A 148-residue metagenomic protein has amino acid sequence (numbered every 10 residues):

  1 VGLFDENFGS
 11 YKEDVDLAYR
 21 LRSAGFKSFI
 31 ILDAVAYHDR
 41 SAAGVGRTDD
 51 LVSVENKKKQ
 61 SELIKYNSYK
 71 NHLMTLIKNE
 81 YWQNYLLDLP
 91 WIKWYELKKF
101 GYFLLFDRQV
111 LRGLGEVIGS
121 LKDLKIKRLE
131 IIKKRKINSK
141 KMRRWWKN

Functional and structural regions predicted by a protein language model:
V1-A42: A short, conserved alpha-helix in the catalytic core of glycosyltransferases
G9, Q60, Y102: Conserved aromatic-histidine-acidic binding/catalytic patches
S10-E13, S68, K93: Hydrophobic transmembrane-helix microenvironments that flank and shape a buried ionizable site
K12, L21, N79-E80, G101: Transmembrane helix irregularities
D14-V15, S23, K58-K59, M74 (+1 more regions): Catalytic-site signature of metal-activated, phosphate-bearing donor transferases, centered on the GT-A/GT-A-like
D16, S53-K57, I92-K93: Glycine-rich loops and low-complexity Gly/Arg-rich segments that provide flexible linkers or classic glycine-based
A34, H38-N84, R108-L124: Catalytic core of nucleotide-sugar-dependent glycosyltransferases
Y81-N148: Non-catalytic, C-terminal membrane-associated alpha-helical segments of glycosyltransferases
